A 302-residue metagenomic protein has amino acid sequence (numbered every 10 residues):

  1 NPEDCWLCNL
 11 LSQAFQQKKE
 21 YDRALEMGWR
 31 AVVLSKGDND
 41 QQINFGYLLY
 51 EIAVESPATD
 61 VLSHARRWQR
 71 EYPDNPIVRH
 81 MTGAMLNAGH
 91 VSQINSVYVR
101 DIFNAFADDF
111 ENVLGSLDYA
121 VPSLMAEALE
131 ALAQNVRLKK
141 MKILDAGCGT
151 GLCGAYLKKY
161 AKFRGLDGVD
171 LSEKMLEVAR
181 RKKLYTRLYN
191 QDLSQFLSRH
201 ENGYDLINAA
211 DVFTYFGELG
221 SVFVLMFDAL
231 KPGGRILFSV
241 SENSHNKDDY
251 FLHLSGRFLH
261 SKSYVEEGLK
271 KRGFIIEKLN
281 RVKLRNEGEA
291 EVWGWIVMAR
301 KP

Functional and structural regions predicted by a protein language model:
N44-R100: N-terminal auxiliary segments of SAM/dcSAM-dependent transferases
D118-K139: Conserved alpha-helix/loop element of class I SAM-dependent methyltransferases that forms part of the SAM/SAH-binding
L144, T150-F196: Class I SAM-dependent methyltransferase SAM/SAH-binding core
N208: A conserved beta-strand element that flanks and buttresses the S-adenosyl-L-methionine
G220-R235: A short glycine-rich, Lys/Arg-flanked "PGG" loop and its adjoining helix->strand segment in the class I
F238-F258: Short, glycine-/aromatic-enriched active-site segment of Class I SAM-dependent methyltransferases
R257-R272, L279: Short alpha-helix
